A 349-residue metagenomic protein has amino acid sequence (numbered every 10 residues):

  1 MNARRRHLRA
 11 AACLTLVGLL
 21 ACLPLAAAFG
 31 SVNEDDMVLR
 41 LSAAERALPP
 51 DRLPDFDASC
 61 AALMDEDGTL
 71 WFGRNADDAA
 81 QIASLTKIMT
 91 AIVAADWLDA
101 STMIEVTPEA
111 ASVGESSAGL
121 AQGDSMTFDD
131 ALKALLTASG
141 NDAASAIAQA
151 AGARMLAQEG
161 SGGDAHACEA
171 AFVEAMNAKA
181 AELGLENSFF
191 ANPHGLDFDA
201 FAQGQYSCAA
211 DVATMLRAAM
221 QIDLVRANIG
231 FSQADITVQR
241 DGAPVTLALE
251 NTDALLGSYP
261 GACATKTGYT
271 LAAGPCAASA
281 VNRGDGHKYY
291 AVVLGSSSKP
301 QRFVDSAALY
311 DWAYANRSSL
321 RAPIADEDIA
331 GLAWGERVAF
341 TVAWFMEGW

Functional and structural regions predicted by a protein language model:
N2-L14: N-terminal Sec-pathway targeting helices
L14-T15, C22, A26-L85, D96 (+2 more regions): Beta-lactamase-like hydrolase cores
F29-A58, G152-G348: Penicillin-recognizing serine hydrolase domain
G68, L85-A94, I104, L135 (+5 more regions): Residue-level preference for non-acidic, small/hydrophobic
V93-L98, R283: Alpha-helix C-terminal capping segments
D96-A110, L224-F231: Short, well-structured active-site flanking segments
V113-R154, T246-A264: Conserved catalytic neighborhood of penicillin-recognizing serine enzymes
